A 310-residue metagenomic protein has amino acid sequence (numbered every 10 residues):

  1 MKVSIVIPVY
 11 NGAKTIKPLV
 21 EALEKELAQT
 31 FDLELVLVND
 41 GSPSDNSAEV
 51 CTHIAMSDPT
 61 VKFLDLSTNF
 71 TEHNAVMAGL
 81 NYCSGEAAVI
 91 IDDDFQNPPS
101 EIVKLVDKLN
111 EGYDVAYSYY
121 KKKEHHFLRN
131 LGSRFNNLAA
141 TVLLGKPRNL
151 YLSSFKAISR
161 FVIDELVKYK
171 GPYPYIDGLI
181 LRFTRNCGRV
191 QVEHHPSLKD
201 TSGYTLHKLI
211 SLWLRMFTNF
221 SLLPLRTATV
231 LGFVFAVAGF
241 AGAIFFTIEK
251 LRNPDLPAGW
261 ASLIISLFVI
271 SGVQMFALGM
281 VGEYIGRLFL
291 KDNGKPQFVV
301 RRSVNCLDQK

Functional and structural regions predicted by a protein language model:
K2-S4, E34: Cell-envelope/extracellular polymer assembly enzymes that use nucleotide-activated donors
I7-E21, G41-S42: Active-site beta-to-alpha loop of glycosyltransferases that engages the nucleotide-sugar donor
E21-D32: Short, acidic, metal-binding catalytic loop of nucleotide-sugar glycosyltransferases
F31-S42, L64-D65: Short beta-strand/loop segment that forms part of the nucleotide-sugar
N39-E49, F95-Q96: A conserved acidic beta->alpha catalytic loop
L64-T68, E72-Y82, P99-P174, H195-L214: Acceptor/aglycone-binding surface of glycosyltransferases and processive sugar-polymer synthases
A88: Short aromatic/hydrophobic "clamp" motif used to bind/position activated sugar donors
Y175-K310: Hydrophobic helical membrane-anchoring modules
